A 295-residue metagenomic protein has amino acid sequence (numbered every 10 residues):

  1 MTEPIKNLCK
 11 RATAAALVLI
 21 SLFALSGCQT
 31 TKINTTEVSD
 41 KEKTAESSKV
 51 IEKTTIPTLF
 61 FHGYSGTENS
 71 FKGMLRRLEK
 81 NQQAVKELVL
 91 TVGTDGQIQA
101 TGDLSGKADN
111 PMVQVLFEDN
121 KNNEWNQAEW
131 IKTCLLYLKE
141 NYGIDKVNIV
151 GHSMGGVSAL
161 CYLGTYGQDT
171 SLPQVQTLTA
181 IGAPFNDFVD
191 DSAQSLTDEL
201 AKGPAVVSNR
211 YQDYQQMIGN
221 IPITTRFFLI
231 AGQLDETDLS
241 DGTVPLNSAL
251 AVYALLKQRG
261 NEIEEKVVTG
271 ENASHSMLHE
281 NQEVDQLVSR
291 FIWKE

Functional and structural regions predicted by a protein language model:
E3, Q29-T31: Disordered, charged N-terminal biogenesis/targeting segments of membrane/secreted proteins
E3-A16: Bacterial N-terminal signal peptides that target proteins for export
L17-L22: Gram-negative bacterial Sec-dependent N-terminal signal peptides
A24-G27: C-terminal motif of bacterial Sec signal peptides marking the signal peptidase cleavage site
T31-V150, M154-E295: Lipid deacylating catalytic domains
